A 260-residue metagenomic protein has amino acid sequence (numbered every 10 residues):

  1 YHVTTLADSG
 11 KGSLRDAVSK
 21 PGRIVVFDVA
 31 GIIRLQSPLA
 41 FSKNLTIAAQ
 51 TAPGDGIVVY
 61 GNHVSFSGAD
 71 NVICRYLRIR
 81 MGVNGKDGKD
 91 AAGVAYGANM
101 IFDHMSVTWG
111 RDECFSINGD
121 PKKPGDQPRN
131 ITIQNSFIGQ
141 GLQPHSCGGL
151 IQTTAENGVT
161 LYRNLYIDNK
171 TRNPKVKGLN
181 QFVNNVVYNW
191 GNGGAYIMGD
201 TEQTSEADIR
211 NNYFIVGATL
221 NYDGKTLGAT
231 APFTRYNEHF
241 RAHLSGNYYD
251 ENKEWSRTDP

Functional and structural regions predicted by a protein language model:
Y1, S19, R210, F214-P260: Long, contiguous C-terminal flanking segments immediately downstream of a protein's structured core
Y1-V26: Acidic Gly/Asp/Thr-rich repetitive segments characteristic of extracellular carbohydrate-active and adhesion proteins
A7-D8, A30-I32, T51-G54, G217-L220 (+1 more regions): Acidic glycine-/aspartate-rich tracts in secreted/extracellular proteins
R15-P21, I32-A48, I57-R75, M81-G97: Extracellular beta-strand-rich solenoid/capping regions of secreted or surface-exposed proteins that bind or remodel
L35-Q36, V83-G88, R111, A195 (+2 more regions): Extracytoplasmic/secreted cell-surface and envelope-processing proteins
N44, A49, D70-M81, Y96-D112 (+5 more regions): Right-handed parallel beta-helix
H63, A91-G93, E113-C114, S146-L150 (+4 more regions): Structural detector of coil-to-beta-strand junctions
